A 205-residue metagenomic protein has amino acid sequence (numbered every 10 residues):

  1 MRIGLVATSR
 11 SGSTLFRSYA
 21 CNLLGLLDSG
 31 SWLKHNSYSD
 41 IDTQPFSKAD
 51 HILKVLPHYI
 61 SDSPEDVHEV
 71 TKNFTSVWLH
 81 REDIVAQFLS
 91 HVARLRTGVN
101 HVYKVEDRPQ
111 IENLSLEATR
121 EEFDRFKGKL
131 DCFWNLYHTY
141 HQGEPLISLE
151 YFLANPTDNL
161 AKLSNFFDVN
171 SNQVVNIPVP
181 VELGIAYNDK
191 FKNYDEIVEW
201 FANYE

Functional and structural regions predicted by a protein language model:
M1-H51, L183-G184: PAPS-dependent sulfotransferase catalytic core
M1-R2, N113-E117, E205: N-terminal intrinsically disordered, low-complexity tails enriched in polar/charged
I3, L53, T75-W78, P145-I147: Hydrophobic/aromatic beta-strand patches that form the interior of the parallel beta-sheet core in alpha/beta enzyme
A7-R10, L56-P57, Y151-L153: Short, flexible loop/turn elements at secondary-structure junctions
R17-S18, Y59, F88, P178: Hydrophobic positions within alpha-helical membrane elements
L26, N73-F74, Y204-E205: Short glycine-aromatic motifs
G30-S39, H138-Y204: The conserved 3'-phosphoadenosine-5'-phosphosulfate
P57-T139, G143, A154-S171: PAPS-dependent sulfotransferase catalytic domain
